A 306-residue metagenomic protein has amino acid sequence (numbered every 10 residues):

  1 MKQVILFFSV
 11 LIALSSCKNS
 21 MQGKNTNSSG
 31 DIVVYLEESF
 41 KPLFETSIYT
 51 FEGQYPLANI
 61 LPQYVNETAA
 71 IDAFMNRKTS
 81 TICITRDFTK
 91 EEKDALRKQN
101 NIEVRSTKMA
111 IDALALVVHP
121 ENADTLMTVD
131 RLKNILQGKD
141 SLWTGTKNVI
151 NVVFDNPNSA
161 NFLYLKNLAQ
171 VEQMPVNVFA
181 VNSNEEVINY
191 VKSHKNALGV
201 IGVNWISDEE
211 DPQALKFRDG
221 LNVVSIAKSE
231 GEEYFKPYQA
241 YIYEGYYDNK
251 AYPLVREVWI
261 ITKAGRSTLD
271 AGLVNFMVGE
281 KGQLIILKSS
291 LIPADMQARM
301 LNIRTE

Functional and structural regions predicted by a protein language model:
M1-S15: Sec-dependent bacterial lipoprotein signal peptides
V4-I5, C17-S20, A58-N59, N101: Long, low-complexity, intrinsically disordered N-terminal extensions of eukaryotic proteins, enriched
S9, D87, V203: Flexible loop residues that form catalytic and substrate-binding hotspots at small-molecule/glycan-binding clefts
C17-P56, Q63, E67-T68, D72-M75 (+2 more regions): Exported/periplasmic ABC-transporter solute-binding proteins
T68-Q99, E209-D211: Pocket-flanking alpha-helical
C83-T107, E230-Q239: Acidic, polar ligand-binding/catalytic clefts
